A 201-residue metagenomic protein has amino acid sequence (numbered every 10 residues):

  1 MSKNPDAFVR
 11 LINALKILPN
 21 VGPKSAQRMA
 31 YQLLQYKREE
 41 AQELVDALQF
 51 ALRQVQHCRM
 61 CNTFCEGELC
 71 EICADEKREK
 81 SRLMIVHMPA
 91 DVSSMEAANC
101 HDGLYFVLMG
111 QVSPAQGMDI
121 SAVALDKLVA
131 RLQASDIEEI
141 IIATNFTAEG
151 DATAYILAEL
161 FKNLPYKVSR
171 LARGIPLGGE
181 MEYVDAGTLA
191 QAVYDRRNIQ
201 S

Functional and structural regions predicted by a protein language model:
S2-F8, N13, I17, Q27-V92: Cys/His-rich Zn2+-binding cysteine-cluster or related metal-binding knuckle/ribbon modules and their
R10, S25, K37, H101-D102 (+1 more regions): Long C-terminal interaction/binding lobes of large macromolecular proteins
A14, A47, A51, A98 (+2 more regions): Residues that form generic nucleotide/phosphate-binding pockets
I17-P19, L171: Short conserved micro-motifs on helix faces and helix-strand junctions that flank and scaffold key functional residues
P19, R38, A51, T63 (+3 more regions): Conserved phosphate/pyrophosphate-binding and hydrolysis machinery centered on Walker-type P-loop NTPases, extending
A26, D75-I141: Extended interfacial segments that mediate partner engagement and assembly in macromolecular machines
E40-L48, R59-M60, E71-I72, S93-A97 (+5 more regions): Core recognition of P-loop NTPase motor domains used across DNA-transaction enzymes
